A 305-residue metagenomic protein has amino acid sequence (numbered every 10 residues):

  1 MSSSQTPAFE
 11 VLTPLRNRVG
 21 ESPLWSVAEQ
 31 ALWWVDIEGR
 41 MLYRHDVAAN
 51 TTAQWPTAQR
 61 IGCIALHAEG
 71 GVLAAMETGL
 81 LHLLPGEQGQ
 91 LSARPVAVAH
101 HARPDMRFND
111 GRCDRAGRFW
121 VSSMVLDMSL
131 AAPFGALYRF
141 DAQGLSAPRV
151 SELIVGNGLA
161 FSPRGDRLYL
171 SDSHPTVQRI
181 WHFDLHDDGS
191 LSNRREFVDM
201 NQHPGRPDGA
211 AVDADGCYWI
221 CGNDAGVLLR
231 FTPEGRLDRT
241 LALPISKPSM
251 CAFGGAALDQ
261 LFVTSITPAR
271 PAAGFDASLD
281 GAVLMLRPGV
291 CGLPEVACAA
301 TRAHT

Functional and structural regions predicted by a protein language model:
A8-P14, N50-P56, R94-H101, L145-S151 (+2 more regions): A short beta-strand motif characteristic of beta-propeller blades
L15-E29, A58-L73, H101-R118, V150-R167 (+3 more regions): Beta-rich, blade/repeat-based domains predominating in secreted/periplasmic proteins but also intracellular
W33-V35, A74, W120-S123, Y169-L170 (+2 more regions): Residue position within the beta-strands of beta-propeller blades
I37-E38, M128-F134, S173-Q178, N223-D224 (+1 more regions): Short, solvent-exposed loop/turn segments at conserved positions within beta-propeller repeat blades
M41-Y43, G79, G135-Y138, R179-W181 (+2 more regions): A short loop-to-beta-strand structural motif that recurs across blades of beta-propeller domains
L84-G89, H182-S190, P288-L293: Short loop/turn segments immediately following beta-strands, especially the blade-tip and inter-blade linker loops
Q90-S151: Hydrophobic alpha-helical segments and helix pairs
F253-T305: Blade-level signature of beta-propeller repeat domains, shared across WD40, Kelch, NHL, RCC1 and BNR/Asp-box propellers
